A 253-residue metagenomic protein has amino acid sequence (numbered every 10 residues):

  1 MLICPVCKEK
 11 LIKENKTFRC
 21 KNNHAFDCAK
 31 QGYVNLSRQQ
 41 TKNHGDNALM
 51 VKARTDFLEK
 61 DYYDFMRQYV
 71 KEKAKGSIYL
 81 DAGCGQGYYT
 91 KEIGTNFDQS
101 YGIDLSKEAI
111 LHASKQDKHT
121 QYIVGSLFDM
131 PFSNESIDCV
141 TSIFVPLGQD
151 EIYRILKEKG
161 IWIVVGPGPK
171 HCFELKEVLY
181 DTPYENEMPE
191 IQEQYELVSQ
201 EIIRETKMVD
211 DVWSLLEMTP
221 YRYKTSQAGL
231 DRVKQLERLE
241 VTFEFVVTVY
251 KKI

Functional and structural regions predicted by a protein language model:
M1-N43: N-terminal auxiliary segments of SAM/dcSAM-dependent transferases
G76-G85: Conserved class I S-adenosyl-L-methionine
Q86-F97: Conserved SAM-binding loop of SAM-dependent methyltransferases across substrates and taxa, primarily the Class I
S106-E108: Conserved SAM/SAH-binding beta-strand->alpha-helix loop
K118-M130: Conserved SAM-binding strand-loop segment of SAM-dependent methyltransferases
Q149-I163: A short glycine-rich, Lys/Arg-flanked "PGG" loop and its adjoining helix->strand segment in the class I
I161-I191: Conserved class I S-adenosyl-L-methionine
I202-I253: Conserved Class I S-adenosyl-L-methionine
